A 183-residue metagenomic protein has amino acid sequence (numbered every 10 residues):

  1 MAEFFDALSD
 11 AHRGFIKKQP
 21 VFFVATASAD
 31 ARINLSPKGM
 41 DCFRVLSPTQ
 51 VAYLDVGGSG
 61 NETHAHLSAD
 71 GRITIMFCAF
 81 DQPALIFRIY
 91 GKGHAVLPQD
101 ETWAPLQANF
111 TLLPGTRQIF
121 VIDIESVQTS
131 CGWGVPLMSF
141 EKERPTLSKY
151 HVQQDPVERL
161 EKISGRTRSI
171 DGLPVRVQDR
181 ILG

Functional and structural regions predicted by a protein language model:
M1-G183: Binding-site signature for planar aromatic cofactors or substrates
